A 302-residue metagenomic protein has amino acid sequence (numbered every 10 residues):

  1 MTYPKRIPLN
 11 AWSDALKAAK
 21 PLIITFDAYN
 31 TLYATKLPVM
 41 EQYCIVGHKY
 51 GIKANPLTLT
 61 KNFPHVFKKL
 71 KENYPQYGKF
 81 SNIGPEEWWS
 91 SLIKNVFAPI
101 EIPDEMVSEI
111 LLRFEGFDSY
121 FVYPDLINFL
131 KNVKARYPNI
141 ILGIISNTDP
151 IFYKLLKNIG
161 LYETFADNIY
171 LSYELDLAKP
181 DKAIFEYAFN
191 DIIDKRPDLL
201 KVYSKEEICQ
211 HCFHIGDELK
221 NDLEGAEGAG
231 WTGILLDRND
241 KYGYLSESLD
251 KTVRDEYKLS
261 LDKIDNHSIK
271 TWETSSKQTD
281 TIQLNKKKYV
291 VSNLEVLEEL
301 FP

Functional and structural regions predicted by a protein language model:
M1-L22, I127, K131, G143-P302: Asp-based, Mg2+/Mn2+-dependent phosphohydrolase catalytic module
T2-N128, K134-P138, L142, P150-K154: N-terminal helical cap/lid subdomain that shapes the substrate entry/recognition surface in HAD-like hydrolases
